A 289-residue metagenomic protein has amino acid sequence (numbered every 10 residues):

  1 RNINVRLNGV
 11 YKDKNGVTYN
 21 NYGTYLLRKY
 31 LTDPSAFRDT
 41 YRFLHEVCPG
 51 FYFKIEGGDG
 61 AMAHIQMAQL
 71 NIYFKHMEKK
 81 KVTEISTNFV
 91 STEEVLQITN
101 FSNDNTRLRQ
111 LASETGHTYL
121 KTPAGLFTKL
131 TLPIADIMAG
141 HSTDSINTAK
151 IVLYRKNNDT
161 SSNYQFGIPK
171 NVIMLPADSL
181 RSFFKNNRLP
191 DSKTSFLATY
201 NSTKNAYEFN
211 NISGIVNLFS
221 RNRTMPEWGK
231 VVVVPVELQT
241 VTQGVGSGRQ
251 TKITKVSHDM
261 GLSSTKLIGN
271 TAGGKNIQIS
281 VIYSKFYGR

Functional and structural regions predicted by a protein language model:
R1-R289: Secreted, disulfide-rich extracellular signaling modules
